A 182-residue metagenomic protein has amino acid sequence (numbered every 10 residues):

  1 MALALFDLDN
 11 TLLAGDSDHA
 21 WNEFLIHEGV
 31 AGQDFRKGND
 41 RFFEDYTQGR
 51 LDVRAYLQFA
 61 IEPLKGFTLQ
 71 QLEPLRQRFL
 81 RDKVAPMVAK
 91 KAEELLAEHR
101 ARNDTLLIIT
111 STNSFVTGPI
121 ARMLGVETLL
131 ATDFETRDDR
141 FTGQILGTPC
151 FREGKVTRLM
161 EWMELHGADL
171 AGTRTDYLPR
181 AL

Functional and structural regions predicted by a protein language model:
M1, P74-Q77, R81-L182: C-terminal cap/substrate-recognition subdomain and adjoining C-terminal extension of metal-dependent phosphatase-like
M1-L51: Active-site neighborhood of HAD-like aspartate-dependent phosphohydrolases
L5-D7, N22-L25, L57-P63, R78-K83: Short acidic/polar alpha-helix capping motifs at helix-coil junctions
D16, F67, G154: Conserved active-site and cofactor/substrate-binding residues in soluble primary-metabolism enzymes
D18-L25, L69, I145-C150: Active-site phosphate-binding/coordination module
D34-K37, A55, Q71, M87 (+1 more regions): Alpha-helix N-cap and coil->helix boundary residues
F43, T47-L69, D133: Short, compositionally biased "basic patch" segments
